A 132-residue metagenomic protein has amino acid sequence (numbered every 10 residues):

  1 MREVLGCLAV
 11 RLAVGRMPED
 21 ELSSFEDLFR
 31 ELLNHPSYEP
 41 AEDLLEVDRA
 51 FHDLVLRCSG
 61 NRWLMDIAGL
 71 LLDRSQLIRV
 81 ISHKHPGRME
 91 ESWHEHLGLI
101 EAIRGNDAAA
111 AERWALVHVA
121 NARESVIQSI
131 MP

Functional and structural regions predicted by a protein language model:
R2-V10, G15-I81, W93-A102, A110-N121: Conserved amphipathic alpha-helical segments that form helical-bundle/coiled-coil interaction surfaces
G87-R88: Hinge/beta->alpha junction and helix N-cap segments in small-molecule ligand-binding domains
H118-P132: Short, charge-rich amphipathic alpha-helical segments embedded in non-transmembrane helical bundles/solenoids
